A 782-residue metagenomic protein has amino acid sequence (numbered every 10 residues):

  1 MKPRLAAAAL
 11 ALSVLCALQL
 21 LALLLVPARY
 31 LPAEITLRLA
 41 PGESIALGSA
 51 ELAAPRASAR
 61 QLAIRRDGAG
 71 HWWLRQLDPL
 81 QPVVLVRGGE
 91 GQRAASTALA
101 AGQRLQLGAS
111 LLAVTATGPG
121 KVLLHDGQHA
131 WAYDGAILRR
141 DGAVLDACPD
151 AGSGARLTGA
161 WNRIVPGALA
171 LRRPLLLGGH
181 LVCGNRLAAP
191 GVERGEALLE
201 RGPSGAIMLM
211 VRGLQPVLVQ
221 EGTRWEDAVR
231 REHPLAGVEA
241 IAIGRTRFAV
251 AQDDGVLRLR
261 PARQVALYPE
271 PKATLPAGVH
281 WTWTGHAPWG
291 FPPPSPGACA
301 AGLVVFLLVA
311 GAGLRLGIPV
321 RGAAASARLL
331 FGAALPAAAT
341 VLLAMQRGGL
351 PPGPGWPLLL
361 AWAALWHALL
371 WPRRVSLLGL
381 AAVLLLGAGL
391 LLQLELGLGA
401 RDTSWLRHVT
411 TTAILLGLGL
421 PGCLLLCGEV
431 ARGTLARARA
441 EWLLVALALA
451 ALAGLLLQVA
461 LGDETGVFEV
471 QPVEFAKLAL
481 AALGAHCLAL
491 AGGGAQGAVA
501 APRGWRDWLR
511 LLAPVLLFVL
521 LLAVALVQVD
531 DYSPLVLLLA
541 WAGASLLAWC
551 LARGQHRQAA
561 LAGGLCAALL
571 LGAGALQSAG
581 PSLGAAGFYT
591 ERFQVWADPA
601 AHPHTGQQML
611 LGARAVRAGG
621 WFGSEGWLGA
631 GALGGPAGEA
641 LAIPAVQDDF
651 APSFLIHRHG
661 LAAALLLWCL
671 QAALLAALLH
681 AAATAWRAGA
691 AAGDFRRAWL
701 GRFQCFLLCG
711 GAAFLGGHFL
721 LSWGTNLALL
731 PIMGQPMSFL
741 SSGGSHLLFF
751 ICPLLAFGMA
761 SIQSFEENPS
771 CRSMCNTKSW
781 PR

Functional and structural regions predicted by a protein language model:
K2-E34, A242-G462, F518-L521, L661 (+3 more regions): A structural signal for hydrophobic alpha-helical transmembrane segments in multi-pass membrane proteins
L31-T36, Q558-L667, F703: Hydrophobic, glycine- and aromatic-enriched re-entrant/interface helices and adjoining loop segments
A40-L111, T117-H125, Y133-D227, P234-I243 (+1 more regions): Forkhead-associated
G237, G244, L303-A312, L661-G717: Hydrophobic transmembrane alpha-helices and their immediate junctions
G322-A325, R374-L380, A436-E441, W505-A513 (+1 more regions): Membrane-interfacial entry segments at the cytosolic side of transmembrane helices
S404-T410, V459-G484, P502-L511, Y532-P534 (+2 more regions): Membrane-interface segments at transmembrane-helix junctions in multi-pass inner-membrane proteins
P514-Q528, Y532-P581: Hydrophobic alpha-helical segments of polytopic membrane proteins
W699-L708, G717-R782: A juxtamembrane structural motif centered on a specific transmembrane helix
